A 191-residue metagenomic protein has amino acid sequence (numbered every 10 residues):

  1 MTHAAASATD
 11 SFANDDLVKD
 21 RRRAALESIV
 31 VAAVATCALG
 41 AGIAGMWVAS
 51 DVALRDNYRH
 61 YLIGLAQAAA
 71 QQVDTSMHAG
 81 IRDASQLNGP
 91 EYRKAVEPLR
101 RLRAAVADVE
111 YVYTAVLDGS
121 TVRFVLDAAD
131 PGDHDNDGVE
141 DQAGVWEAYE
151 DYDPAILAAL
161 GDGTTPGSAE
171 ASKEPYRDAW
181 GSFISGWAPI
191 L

Functional and structural regions predicted by a protein language model:
T2-R21: Short, Lys/Arg-rich, polar N-terminal cytosolic tail immediately upstream of the first transmembrane signal-anchor
A6, D20-A49: Extreme N-terminal signal-anchor transmembrane helix of membrane signaling/transducer proteins, especially in bacteria
M46-D83, K94: Membrane-proximal extracytoplasmic alpha-helices
I63, V96-R100, W187: Extracytoplasmic/secreted envelope proteins and their assembly/folding machinery, especially bacterial periplasmic
V73-G119, V125-A128: Extracytoplasmic/periplasmic helical hairpin of the input-sensing domain located between the first two N-terminal
T114-V116, Y176, P189-L191: Hydrophobic beta-strand positions
A129-Y176: Extracytoplasmic/periplasmic sensor domains and loops in membrane signaling proteins
E170-A171, W180-P189: A short beta-strand signature within small-molecule sensing/ligand-binding domains used in signal transduction
